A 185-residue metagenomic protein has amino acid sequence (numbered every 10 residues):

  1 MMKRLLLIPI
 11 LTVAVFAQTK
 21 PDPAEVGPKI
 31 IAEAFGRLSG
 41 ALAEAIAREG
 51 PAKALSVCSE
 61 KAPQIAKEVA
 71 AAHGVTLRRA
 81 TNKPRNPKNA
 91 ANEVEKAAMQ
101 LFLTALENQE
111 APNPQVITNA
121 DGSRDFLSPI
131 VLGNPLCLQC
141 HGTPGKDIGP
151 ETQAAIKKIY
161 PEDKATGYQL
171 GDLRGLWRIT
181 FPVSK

Functional and structural regions predicted by a protein language model:
M1-M2, K185: Short, Lys/Arg-enriched, disordered terminal segments
M2-I8: Sec-dependent signal peptide recognition, specifically the positively charged N-region followed immediately by
I8-P9, K146: Intrinsically disordered, low-complexity segments enriched in polar/charged small residues
P9-Q18: Hydrophobic h-region of N-terminal signal peptides that target proteins for export in Gram-negative bacteria
Q18-L136, G145-K185: Extracytoplasmic c-type cytochrome modules immediately beyond a signal peptide or single-pass transmembrane anchor
Q139: Short, cysteine/histidine-rich loop/knuckle motifs that typically chelate Zn2+
G142: Short Cys/His-rich local motifs and their 1-3 flanking residues in nucleic-acid-associated proteins and small
